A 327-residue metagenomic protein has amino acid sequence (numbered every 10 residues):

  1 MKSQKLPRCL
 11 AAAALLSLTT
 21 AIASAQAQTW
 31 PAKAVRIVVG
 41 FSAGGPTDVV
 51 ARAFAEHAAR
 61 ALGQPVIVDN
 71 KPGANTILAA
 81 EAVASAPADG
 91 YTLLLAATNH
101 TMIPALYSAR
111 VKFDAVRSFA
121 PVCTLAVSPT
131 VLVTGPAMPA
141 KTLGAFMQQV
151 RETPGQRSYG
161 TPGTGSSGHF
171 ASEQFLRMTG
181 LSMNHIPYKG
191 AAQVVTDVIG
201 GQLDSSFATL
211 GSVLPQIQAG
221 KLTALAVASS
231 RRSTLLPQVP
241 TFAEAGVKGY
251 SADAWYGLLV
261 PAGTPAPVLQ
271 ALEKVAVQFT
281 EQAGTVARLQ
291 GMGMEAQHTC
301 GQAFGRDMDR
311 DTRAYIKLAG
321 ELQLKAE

Functional and structural regions predicted by a protein language model:
M1-K5: N-terminal secretory signal peptides that target proteins for export/translocation
A11-A21: Bacterial N-terminal signal peptides
Q26-V116, Q156, T164, G180-S205 (+2 more regions): N-terminal (or domain-start) structured segment
A32-A34, R177-L181, A266-E327: An extracytoplasmic/periplasmic, membrane-proximal ligand-sensing/linker region
S42-G44, T98-N99, V127, G135-A140 (+5 more regions): Short coil/turn segments
S85-Y91, L106-Q193, F242, W255-R288: Hinge/capping helix and adjacent helix->loop/strand transition within the periplasmic-binding protein
L95-H100, A171, A191, A208-V213 (+3 more regions): Beta->alpha turn/N-cap motifs
H100-S108, L176-M178, S205-V239: A ligand-binding cleft/hinge motif common to bilobed small-molecule-binding domains
